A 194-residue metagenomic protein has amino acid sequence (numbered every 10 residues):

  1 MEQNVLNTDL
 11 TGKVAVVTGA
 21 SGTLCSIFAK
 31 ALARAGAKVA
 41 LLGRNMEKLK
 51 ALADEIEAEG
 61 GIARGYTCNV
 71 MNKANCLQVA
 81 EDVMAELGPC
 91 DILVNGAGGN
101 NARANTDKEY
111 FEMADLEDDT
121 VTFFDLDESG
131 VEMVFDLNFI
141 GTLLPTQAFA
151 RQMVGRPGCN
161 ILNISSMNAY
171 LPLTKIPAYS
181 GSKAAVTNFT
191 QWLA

Functional and structural regions predicted by a protein language model:
V14, S21-T23: Conserved glycine-rich cofactor-binding loop
A37-A51: Conserved glycine-rich Rossmann-like NAD(P)H-binding loop of the short-chain dehydrogenase/reductase
M46-E47, T67-V79, E128: The beta1-alpha1 cofactor-binding region of Rossmann-like NAD(H)/NADP(H)-dependent oxidoreductases
G96-D119: Conserved NAD(P)H cofactor-binding loop of Rossmann-fold oxidoreductase domains
E112-L143, L162, V186: Catalytic Tyr-X3-Lys loop
T146, S182: Active-site helix of classical SDR
S166: Residue(s) in the substrate-gating loop at a strand-loop-helix junction that position the organic substrate next
P172-S180, W192: Active-site loop-to-helix junction immediately N-terminal to the catalytic Tyr of the SDR YXXXK motif in Rossmann-fold
